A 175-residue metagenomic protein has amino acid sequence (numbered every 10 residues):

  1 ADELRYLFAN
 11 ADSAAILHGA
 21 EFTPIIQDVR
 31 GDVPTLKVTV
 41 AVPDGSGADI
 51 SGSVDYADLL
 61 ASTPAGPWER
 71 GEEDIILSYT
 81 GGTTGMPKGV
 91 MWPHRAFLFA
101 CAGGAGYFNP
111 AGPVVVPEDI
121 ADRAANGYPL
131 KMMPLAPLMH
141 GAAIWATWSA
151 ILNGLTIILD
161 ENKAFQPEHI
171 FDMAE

Functional and structural regions predicted by a protein language model:
A1-D58: Structural core segment of the AMP-binding/adenylate-forming
A20-F22, E72, A96, N162-F165: Short beta->alpha linker loops
V40-D44, A57, T63, A136 (+2 more regions): Residues at the C-termini of beta-strands that transition into short coil/loop
Y56-A57, H94, P167: Structural motif detector for alpha-helix initiation sites
A57, S78, G82, L152-L155: Gly/Ser/Thr-rich phosphate-binding loop
A61-G81, G85-M91, A121-M132: Conserved pre-ATP/AMP-binding loop-to-beta segment of ANL
I75-P113: Conserved AMP-binding A3 loop
L98-P134, M139-E175: Conserved AMP-binding/adenylation subdomain of ANL enzymes
